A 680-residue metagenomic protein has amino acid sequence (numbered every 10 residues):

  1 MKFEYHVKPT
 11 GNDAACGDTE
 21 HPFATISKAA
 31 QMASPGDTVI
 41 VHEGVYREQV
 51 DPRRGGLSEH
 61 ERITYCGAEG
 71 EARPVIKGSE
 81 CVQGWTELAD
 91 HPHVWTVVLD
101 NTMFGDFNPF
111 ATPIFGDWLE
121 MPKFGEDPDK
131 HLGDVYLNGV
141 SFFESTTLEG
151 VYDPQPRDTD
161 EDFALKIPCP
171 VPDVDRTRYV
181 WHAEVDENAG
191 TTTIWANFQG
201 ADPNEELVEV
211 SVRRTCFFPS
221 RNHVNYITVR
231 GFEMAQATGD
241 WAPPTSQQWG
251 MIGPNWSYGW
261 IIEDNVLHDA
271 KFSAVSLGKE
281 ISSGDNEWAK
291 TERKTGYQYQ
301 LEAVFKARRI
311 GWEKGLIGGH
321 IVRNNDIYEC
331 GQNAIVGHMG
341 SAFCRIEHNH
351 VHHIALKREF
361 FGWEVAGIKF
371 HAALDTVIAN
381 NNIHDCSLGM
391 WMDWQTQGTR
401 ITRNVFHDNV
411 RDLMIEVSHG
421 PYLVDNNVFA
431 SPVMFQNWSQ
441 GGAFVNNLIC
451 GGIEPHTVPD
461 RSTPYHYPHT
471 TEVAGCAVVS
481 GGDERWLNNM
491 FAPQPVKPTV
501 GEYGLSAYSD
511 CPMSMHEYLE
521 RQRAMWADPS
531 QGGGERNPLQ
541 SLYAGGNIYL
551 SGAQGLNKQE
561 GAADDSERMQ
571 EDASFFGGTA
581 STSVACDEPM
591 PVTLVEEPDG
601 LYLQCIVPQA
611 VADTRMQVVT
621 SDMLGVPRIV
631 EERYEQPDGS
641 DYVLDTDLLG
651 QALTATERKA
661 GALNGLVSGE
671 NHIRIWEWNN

Functional and structural regions predicted by a protein language model:
K2-W256, S276, S283-W312, V473-S480 (+3 more regions): Extracellular polysaccharide-degrading/modifying enzymes targeting complex plant/algal/animal polysaccharides
P9, E43, R54, G67-E69 (+21 more regions): Residues on the solvent-exposed faces and adjacent turns of beta-rich solenoids used to engage binding targets
V39, I63, P74, N222 (+21 more regions): Solenoid scaffold repeats with emphasis on beta-solenoid/beta-helix
Q49-D51, R214-C216, T238-T245, W249-G250 (+9 more regions): Short glycine/acidic-rich loop motifs that flank beta-strands on beta-rich extracellular proteins
K271-S273, L277-N333, H338-G367, H371-A373: Hydrophobic, small-residue-rich alpha-helical packing segments that form membrane-like cores
H407-R411, G420-E454, P464-K497, G504-A553: Catalytic-core region of carbohydrate-active enzymes that cleave or remodel glycosidic bonds
